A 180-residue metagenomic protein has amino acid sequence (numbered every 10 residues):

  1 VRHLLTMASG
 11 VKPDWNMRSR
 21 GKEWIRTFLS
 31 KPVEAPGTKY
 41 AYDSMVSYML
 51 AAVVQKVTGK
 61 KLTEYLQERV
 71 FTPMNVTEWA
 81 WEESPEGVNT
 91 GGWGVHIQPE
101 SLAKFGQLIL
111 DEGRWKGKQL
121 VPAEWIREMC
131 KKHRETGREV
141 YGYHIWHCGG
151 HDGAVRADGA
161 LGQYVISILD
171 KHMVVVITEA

Functional and structural regions predicted by a protein language model:
V1-V76, I97-G113: Active-site-adjacent helix/loop patches that line small-molecule binding or acyl-intermediate pockets
H3-T6, A41, E78-E82, G94-H96 (+5 more regions): Structural recognition of the beta-strand scaffold that forms the well-ordered cores of secreted hydrolase catalytic
N16-M17, W81, K116-K118: Surface-exposed patches in mature extracellular/periplasmic domains of secreted proteins
I25-R26, S84-I97, C148-D152: Carbohydrate-binding/catalytic loop surfaces
E64-T72, E82, Q119-W125: Beta-strand segments within the central parallel beta-sheet cores of soluble alpha/beta enzyme folds
E78, I126-V174: Active-site Gly/Thr loop motif
Q107, W115-H133: A conserved catalytic-loop motif detector
